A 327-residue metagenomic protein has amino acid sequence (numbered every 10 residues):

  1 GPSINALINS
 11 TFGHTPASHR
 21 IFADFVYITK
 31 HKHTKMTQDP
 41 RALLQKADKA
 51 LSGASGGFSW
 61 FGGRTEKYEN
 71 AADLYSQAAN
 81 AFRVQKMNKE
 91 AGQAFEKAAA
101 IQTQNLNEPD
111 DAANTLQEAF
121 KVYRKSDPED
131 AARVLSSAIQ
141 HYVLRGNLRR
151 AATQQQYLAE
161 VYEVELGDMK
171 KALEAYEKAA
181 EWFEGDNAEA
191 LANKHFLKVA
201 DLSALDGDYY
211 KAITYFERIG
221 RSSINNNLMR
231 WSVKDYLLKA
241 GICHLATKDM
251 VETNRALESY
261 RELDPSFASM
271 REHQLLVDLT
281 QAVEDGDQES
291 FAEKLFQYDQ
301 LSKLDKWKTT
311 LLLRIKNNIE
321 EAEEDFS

Functional and structural regions predicted by a protein language model:
T37-Q104, E108-P109: Internal amphipathic alpha-helical repeat/solenoid segments
T37-Q38, E66-E69, K89, D110 (+5 more regions): Residue signature of alpha-solenoid helical repeat architecture, marking inter-repeat boundaries and helix-start
L43, A50, Y68, L74-Y75 (+9 more regions): TPR repeat positional signature
A50, A81-F82, Q102, V122-Y123 (+6 more regions): Residue at a conserved register position within TPR or TPR-like alpha-solenoid repeats
A79-N80, A99-A100, F120-K121, I139-Q140 (+5 more regions): Amphipathic alpha-helical segments of tetratricopeptide repeats
Q85, N105-L106, K125-S126, R145 (+4 more regions): Structural motif corresponding to the intra-repeat A-B loop/turn of tetratricopeptide repeats
E177-A179, A188-S327: Structured C-terminal portions of repeat-based eukaryotic scaffold domains
